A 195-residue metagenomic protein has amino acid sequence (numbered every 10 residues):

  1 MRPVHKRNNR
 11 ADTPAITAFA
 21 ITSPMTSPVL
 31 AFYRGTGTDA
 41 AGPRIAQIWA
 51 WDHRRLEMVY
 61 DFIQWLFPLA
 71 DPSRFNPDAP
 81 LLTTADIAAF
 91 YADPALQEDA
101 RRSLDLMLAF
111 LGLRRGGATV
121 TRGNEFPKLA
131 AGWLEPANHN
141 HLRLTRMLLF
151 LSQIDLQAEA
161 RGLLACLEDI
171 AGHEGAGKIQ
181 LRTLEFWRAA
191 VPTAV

Functional and structural regions predicted by a protein language model:
V4, D52-R54, P68, P136 (+1 more regions): Enriched - but not universal
H5-D12: Intrinsic-disorder-associated, low-complexity terminal segments enriched in Asp/Asn/His/Tyr and depleted of Lys/Arg
F19-N124, A158: N-terminal leader regions that mediate targeting or early regulatory function
V120-V195: Alpha-helical bundle/repeat cores within regulatory domains of eukaryotic proteins
